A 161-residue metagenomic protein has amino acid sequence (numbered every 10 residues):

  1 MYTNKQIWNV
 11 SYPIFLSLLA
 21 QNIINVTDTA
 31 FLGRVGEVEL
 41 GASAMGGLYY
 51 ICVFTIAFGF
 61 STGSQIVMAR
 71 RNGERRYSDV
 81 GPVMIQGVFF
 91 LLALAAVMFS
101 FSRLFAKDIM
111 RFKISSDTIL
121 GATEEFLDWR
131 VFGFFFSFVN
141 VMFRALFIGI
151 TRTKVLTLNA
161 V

Functional and structural regions predicted by a protein language model:
M1-S11, M68-F135: Short alpha-helical transmembrane segments in multi-pass integral membrane proteins
T3, T27-T29, T55, T62 (+4 more regions): Residue-identity detector for threonine
K5-Q65: Signature of the first transmembrane helix
V10, S17, Q21, D28 (+5 more regions): Residue-level signal for functionally critical sites in structured catalytic/ligand-binding pockets
P13-L16, F132, N159: Alpha-helical transmembrane segments of MFS and MFS-like solute carriers/permeases
T27-A30, R34, S100-D108, F143: Structural signature of transmembrane alpha-helix termini at the membrane-water interface
L40-S100, S137-T151, V155-L156: Small-residue-rich hydrophobic transmembrane alpha-helices
S115-S116, L120-T123, L127, F134-V161: Cytoplasmic helix-loop-helix junction between adjacent transmembrane helices in 12-TM secondary transporters
